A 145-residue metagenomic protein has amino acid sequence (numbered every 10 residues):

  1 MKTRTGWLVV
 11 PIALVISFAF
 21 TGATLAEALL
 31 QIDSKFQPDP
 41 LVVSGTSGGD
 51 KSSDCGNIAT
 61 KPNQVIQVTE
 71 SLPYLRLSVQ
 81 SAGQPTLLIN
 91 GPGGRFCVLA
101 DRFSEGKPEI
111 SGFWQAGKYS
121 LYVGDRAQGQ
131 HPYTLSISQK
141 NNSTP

Functional and structural regions predicted by a protein language model:
M1-P11: Bacterial N-terminal signal peptides that target proteins for export
K2, L25-A28, E70: Activation corresponds to long, low-complexity, non-globular regions
V10-A19: Bacterial N-terminal signal peptides
T21-A23: N-terminal signal peptide c-region/cleavage motif recognized by signal peptidases
A26-K51, P62-V65, K118, Y122-P145: C-terminal edge strands of extracellular/lumenal beta-sandwich accessory domains
G49-L75: Non-catalytic, beta-strand-enriched accessory regions in extracellular/secretory proteins and membrane protein
V65-S81, L87-L88, Y119-V123: Hydrophobic beta-strand segments within beta-rich accessory/binding domains
N90-I137: Noncatalytic accessory or regulatory domains flanking protease catalytic cores in secreted, cell-surface, and selected
